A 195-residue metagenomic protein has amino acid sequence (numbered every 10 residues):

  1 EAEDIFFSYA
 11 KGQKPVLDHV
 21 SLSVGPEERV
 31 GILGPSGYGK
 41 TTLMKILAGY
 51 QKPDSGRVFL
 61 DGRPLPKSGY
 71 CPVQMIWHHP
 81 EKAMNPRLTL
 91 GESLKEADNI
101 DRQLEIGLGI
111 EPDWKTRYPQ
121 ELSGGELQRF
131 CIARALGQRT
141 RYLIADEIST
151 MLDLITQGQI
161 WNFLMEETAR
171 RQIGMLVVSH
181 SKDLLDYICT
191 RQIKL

Functional and structural regions predicted by a protein language model:
V16-L17: Conserved structural motif at the start of ABC-family nucleotide-binding domains
L33-P35: The feature captures the beta-strand-to-loop junction immediately N-terminal to the Walker
A48: Helix-to-loop junction immediately C-terminal to a conserved catalytic motif
G56-G69, I100: Conserved ABC transporter NBD signature motif
H79, P86-D101: Q-loop/switch helix immediately C-terminal to the Walker
Y118-L122, E126: Conserved ABC ATPase signature
I132, I144, I160: Hydrophobic anchor residue at the start of the ABC signature
